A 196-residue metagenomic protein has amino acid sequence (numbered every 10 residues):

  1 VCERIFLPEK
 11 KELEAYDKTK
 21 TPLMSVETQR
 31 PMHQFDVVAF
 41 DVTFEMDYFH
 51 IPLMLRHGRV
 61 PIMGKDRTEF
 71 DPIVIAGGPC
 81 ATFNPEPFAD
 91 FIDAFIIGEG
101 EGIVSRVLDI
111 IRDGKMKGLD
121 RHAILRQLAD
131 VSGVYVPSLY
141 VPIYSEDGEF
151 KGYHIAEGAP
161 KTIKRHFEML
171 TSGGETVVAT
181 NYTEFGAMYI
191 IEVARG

Functional and structural regions predicted by a protein language model:
C2-K11: A short beta-strand-loop structural module common to alpha/beta enzyme folds
P8, T43, A194: Anionic group-transfer/hydrolysis microenvironments
E12-E14, K18-I155: Glycine-rich beta-alpha loop elements in corrinoid/cobalamin-binding modules across cobalamin-dependent enzymes
G78, R195-G196: Residue-level signal for short, function-critical loop segments
V131, G186-I190, G196: Active-site lining segments that contact anionic ligands and/or coordinate catalytic metals
P137, S145-I191: N-terminal [4Fe-4S]-dependent radical SAM core
